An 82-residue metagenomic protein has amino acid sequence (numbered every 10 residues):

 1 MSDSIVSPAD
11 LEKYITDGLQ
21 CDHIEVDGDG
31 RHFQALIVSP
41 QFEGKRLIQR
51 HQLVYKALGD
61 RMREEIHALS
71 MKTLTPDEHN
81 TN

Functional and structural regions predicted by a protein language model:
S2-N82: N-terminal, polar/charged subdomain of small-to-medium soluble alpha/beta proteins
